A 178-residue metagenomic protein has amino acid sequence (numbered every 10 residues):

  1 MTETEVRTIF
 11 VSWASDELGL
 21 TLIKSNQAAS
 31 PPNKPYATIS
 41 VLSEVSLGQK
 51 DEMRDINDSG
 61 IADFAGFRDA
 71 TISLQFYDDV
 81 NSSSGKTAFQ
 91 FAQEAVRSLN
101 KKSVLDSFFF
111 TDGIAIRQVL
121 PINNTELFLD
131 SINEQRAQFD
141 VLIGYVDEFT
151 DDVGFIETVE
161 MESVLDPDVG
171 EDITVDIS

Functional and structural regions predicted by a protein language model:
M1-A62, S163-S178: Small/polar-rich, solvent-exposed N-terminal microdomains that initiate assembly or binding
E5, N81-F91: Short, conserved charged micro-motifs
Y36-A37, I72, I114, F139: A broad, low-specificity signal marking well-ordered, structured residues that form hydrophobic/aromatic
L47, S82, D147-D151: Residue-level signal for secondary-structure boundary sites
Q49-E52, T150-V159: Short, charged, solvent-exposed linker or helix-capping segments at domain edges/interfaces that act as flexible hinges
F64-S82, A95, E134-Y145: Oligomerization/assembly interface segments of phage tail-like spikes and tubes
Q90, N100-F149: Acidic-leaning, charged glycine-interspersed low-complexity segments
A92-L99, E157: Short amphipathic alpha-helices in soluble, non-transmembrane regions that often serve as interface/regulatory elements
